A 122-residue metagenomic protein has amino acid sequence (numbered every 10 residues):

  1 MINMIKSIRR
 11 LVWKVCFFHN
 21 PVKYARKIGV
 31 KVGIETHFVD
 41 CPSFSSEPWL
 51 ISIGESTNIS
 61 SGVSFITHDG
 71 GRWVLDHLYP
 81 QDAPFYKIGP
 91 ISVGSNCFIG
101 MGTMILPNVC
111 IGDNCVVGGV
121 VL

Functional and structural regions predicted by a protein language model:
M1-G29, D69-R72, N114: Terminal amphipathic alpha-helical/low-complexity segments used for targeting or macromolecular assembly
K23, V39-I111, G119: Flexible, glycine/small-residue-enriched loop-and-beta-strand segment within the central core of proteins
